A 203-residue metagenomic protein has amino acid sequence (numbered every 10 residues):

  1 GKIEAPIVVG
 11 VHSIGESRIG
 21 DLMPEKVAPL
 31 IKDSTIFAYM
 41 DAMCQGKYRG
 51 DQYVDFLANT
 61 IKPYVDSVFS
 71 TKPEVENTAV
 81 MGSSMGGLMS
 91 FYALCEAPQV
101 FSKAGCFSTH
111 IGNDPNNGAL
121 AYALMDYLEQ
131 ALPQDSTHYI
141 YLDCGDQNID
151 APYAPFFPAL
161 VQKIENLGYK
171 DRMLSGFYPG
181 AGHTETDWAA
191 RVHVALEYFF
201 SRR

Functional and structural regions predicted by a protein language model:
G1-R203: Non-catalytic cap/lid and distal C-terminal segments of serine-dependent acyl enzymes
